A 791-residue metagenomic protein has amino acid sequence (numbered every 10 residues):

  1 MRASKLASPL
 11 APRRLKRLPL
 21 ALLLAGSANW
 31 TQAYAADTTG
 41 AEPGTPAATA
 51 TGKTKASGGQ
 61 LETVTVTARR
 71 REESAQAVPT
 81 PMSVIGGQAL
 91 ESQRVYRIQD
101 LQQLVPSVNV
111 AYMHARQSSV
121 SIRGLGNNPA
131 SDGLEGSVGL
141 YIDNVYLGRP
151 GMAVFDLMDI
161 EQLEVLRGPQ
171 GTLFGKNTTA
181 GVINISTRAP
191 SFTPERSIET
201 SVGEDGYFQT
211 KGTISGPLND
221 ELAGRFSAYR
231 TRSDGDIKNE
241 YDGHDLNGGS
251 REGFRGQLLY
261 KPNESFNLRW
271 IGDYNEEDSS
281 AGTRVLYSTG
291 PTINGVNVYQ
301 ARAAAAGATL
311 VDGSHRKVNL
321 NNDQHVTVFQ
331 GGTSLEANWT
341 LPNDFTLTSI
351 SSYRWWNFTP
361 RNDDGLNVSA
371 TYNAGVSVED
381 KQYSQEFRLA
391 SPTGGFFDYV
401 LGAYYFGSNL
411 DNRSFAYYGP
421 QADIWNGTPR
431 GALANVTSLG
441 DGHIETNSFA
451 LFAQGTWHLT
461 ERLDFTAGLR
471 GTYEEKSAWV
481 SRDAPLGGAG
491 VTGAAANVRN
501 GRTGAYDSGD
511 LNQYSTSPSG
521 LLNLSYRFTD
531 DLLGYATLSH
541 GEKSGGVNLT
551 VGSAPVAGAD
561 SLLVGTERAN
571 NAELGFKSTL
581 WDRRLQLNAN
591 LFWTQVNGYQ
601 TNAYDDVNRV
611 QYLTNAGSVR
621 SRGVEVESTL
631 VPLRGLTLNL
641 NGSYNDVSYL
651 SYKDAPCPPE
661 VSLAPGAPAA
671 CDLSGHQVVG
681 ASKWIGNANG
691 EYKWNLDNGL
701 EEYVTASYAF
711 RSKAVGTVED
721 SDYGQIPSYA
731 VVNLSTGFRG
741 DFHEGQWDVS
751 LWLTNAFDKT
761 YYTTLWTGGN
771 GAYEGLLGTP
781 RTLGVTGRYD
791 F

Functional and structural regions predicted by a protein language model:
M1-Q93, D100-V105, E264, T333: N-terminal Sec signal peptide and the immediately downstream disordered periplasmic leader that contains the TonB box
R14-R17, V64, S215, Q382-Y404 (+2 more regions): Conserved C-terminal beta-signal and adjacent last beta-strands/turns of outer-membrane beta-barrel proteins
G52-T193, L574: Acidic, small-polar-rich N-terminal luminal/periplasmic segments of exported/outer-membrane proteins
E135-S137, R149, M158-R167, T172-F254 (+6 more regions): Outer-membrane beta-barrel translocator/receptor signature
N184, S191-T193, S201, T213-T309 (+5 more regions): Periplasmic-side early beta-strands and strand-to-turn transitions of outer-membrane beta-barrels
L259-N263, L389-A390, Y404-F406, G442-T594: Structural signature of Gram-negative outer-membrane beta-barrels, strongest in the C-terminal barrel of TonB-dependent
S334-T340, T346-N362, R527-K543, L563-V624 (+4 more regions): Membrane-embedded beta-barrel scaffold of Gram-negative outer-membrane proteins
F465, N588, W593-Q595, T614-T717 (+1 more regions): Gram-negative outer-membrane beta-barrel transporters
